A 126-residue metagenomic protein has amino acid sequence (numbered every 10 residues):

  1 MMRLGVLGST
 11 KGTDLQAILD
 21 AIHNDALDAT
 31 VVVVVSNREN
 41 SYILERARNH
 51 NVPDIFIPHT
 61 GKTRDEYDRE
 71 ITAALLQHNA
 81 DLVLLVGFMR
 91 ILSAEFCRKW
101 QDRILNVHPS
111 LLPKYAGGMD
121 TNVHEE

Functional and structural regions predicted by a protein language model:
M1-E126: One-carbon transfer enzymes
